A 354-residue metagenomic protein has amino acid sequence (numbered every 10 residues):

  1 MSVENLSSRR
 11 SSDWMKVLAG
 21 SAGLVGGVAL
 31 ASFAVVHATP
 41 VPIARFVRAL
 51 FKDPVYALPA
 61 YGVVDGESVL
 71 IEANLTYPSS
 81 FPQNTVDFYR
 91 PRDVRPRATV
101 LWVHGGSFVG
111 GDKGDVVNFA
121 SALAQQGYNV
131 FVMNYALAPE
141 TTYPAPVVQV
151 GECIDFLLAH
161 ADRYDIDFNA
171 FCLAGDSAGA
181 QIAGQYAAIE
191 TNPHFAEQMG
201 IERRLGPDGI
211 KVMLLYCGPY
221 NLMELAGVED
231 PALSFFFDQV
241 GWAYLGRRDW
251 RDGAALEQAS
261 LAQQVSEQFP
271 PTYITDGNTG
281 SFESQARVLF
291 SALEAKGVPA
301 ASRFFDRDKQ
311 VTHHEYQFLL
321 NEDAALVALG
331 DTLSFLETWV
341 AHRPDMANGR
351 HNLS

Functional and structural regions predicted by a protein language model:
V3-L6, S12-S354: Alpha/beta-hydrolase superfamily serine-hydrolase fold, recognizing
